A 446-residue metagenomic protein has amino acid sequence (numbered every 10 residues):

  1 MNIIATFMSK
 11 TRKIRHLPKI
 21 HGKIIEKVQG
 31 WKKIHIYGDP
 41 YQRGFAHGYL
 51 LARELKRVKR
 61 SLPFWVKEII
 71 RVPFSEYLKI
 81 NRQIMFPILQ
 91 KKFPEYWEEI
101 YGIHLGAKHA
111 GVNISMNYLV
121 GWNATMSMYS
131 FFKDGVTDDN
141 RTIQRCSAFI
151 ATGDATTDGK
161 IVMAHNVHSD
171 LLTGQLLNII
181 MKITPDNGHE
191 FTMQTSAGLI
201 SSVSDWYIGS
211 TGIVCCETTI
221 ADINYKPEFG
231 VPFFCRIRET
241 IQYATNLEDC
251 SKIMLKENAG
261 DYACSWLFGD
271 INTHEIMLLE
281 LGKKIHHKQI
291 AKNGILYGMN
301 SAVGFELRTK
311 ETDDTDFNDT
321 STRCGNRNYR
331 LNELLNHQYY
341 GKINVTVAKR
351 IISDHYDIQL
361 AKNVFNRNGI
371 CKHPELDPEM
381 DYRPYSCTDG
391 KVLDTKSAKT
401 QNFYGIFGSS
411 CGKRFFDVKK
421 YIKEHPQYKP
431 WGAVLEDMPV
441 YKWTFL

Functional and structural regions predicted by a protein language model:
I4-E248, L255-D261, L267-Q289, T320-L446: N-terminal mature-domain region immediately after signal-peptide cleavage in secreted/organellar precursors
E275-T315: Extended amphipathic alpha-helical segments with heptad-repeat/coiled-coil character used for oligomerization, fusion
